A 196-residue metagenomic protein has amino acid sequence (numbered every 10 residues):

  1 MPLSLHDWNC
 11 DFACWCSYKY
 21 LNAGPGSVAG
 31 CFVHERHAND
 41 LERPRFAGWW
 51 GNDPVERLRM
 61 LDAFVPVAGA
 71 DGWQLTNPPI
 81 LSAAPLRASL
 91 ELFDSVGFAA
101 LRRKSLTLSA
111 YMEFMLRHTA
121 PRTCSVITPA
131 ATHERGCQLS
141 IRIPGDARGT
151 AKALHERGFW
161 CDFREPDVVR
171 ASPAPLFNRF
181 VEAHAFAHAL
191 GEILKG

Functional and structural regions predicted by a protein language model:
M1-N22: Conserved PLP phosphate-binding loop immediately N-terminal to the Schiff-base lysine helix in PLP-dependent enzymes
M1-S4, F32, R179-E182: Active-site core of PLP-dependent enzymes with the aminotransferase class I/II
Y18, H34-R36, R142-P144, L176: Residue-level recognition of strand-loop junctions within catalytic nucleotide-signaling folds
N22-G26, F32-K104, A110: Active-site C-terminal subdomain of aminotransferase-like
A70, E134-Q138, P166-R170: Short, solvent-exposed beta-strand edge segments and adjacent coil->beta transition regions
F98, L106-E113, R117-R157: Conserved PLP-binding catalytic core of the aspartate aminotransferase-like
G145-G196: PLP-dependent enzyme catalytic core of the Aspartate aminotransferase-like
